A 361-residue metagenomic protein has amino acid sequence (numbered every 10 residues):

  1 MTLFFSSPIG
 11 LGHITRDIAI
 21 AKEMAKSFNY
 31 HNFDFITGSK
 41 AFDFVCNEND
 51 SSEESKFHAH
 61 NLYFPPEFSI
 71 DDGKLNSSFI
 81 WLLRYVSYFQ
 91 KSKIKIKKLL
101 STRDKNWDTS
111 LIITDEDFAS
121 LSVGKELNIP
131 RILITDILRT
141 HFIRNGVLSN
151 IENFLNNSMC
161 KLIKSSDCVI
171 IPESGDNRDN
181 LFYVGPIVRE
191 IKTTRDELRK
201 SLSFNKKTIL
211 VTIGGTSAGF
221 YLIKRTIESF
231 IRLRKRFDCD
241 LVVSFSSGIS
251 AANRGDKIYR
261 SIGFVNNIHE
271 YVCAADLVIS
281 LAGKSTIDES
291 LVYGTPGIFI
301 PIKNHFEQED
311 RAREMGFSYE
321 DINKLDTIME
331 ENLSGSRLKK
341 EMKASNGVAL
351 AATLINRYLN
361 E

Functional and structural regions predicted by a protein language model:
S6-I18, S217-Y221: A short, glycine/small-residue-rich beta-strand->loop->alpha-helix junction that serves as a flexible
P8, N32-Q90: Conserved nucleotide-sugar phosphate-binding/catalytic loop shared by glycosyltransferases and other
A21-E23, D196-A274: Donor-nucleotide binding loops and adjacent catalytic segments primarily of GT-B fold Leloir glycosyltransferases
L75-L111, F118-A119: Conserved nucleotide-sugar donor-binding subdomain of glycosyltransferases
L99-C160: Conserved nucleotide-sugar donor-interacting segment of glycosyltransferase catalytic cores, predominantly GT-B
L111-D115, L133, N267-D310: A donor-sugar binding/catalytic signature common to diverse glycosyltransferases and related nucleotide-sugar
S149-G219, S246-G248: A nucleotide-sugar donor-handling region in carbohydrate enzymes
E330-L333, A344-E361: C-terminal alpha-helical cap of glycosyltransferases
